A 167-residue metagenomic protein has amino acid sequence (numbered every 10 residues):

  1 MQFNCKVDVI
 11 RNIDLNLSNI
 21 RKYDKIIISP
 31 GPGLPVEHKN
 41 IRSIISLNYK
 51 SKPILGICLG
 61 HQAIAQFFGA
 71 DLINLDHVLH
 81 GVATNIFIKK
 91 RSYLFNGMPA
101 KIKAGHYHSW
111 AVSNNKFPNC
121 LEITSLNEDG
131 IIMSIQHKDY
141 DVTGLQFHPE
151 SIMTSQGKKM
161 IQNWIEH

Functional and structural regions predicted by a protein language model:
F3-S18: A short, well-structured beta->alpha microelement
C5-V9, L72, I123: Generic structural signal for residues in well-ordered beta-strands
D14-Y23, K116: Short amphipathic alpha-helix with an adjacent loop that forms part of the alpha/beta core around
Y23-S92, N96, I161: Cysteine-nucleophile active-site neighborhood
P53-L55, D71, K103, E122 (+1 more regions): Proline-centered loop/turn at the N-terminus of a beta-strand
C58, H108, H148: Histidine-centered divalent metal-coordination motifs
S92-D139: Catalytic beta-strand/loop cores that center a nucleophilic Ser/Cys/Thr and support acyl-enzyme chemistry
I152-H167: Acyltransferase
